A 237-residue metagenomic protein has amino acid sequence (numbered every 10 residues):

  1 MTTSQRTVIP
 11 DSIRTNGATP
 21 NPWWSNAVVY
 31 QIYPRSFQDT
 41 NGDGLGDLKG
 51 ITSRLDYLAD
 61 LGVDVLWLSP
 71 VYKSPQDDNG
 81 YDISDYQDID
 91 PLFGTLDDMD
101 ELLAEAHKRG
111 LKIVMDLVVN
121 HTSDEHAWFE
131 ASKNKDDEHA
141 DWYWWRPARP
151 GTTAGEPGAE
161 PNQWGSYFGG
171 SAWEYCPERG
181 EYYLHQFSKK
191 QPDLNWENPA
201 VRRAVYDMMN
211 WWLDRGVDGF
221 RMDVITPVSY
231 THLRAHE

Functional and structural regions predicted by a protein language model:
T2-Y206, N210, D214, I225-R234: Acidic/aromatic-lined carbohydrate-recognition and catalytic surfaces of CAZymes acting on diverse glycans
D218: Receiver (REC) domain switch/active-site residues of two-component response regulators
E237: A short, basic/aromatic helix-end/turn motif that makes direct DNA contacts
